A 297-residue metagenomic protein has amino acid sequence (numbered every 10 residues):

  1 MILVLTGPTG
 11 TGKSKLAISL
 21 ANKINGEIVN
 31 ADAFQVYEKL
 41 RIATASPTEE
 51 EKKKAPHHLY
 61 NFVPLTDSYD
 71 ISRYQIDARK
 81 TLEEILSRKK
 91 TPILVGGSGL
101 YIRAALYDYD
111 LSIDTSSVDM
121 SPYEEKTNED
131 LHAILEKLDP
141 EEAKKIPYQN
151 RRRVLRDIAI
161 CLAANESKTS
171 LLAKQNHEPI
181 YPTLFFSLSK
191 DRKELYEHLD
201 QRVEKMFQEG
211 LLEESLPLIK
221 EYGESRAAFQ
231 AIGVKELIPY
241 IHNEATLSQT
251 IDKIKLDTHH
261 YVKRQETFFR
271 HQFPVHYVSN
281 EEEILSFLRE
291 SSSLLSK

Functional and structural regions predicted by a protein language model:
M1-K297: Phosphate/pyrophosphate-binding catalytic cores of soluble transferases and nucleic-acid-acting enzymes
